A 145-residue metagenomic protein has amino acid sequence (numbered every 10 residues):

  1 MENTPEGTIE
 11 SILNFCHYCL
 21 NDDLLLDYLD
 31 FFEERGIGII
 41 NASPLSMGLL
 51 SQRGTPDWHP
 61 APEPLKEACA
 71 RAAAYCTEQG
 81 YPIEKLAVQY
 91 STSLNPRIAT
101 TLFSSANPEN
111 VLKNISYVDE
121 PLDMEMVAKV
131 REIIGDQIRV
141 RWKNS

Functional and structural regions predicted by a protein language model:
M1-N144: Beta/alpha (TIM)-barrel catalytic core signal, keyed to glycine-rich beta->alpha loops juxtaposed to Asp/Glu that bind
